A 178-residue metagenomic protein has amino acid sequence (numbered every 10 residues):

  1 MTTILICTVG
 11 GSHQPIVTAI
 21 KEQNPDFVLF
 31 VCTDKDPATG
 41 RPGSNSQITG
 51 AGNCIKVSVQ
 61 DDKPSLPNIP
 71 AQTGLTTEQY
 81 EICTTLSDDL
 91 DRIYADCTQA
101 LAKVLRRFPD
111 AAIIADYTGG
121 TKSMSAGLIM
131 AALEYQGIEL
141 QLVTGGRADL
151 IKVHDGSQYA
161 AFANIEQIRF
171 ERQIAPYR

Functional and structural regions predicted by a protein language model:
M1-A112, S123-R178: Long, low-complexity, Lys/Arg-enriched
A115: Conformationally flexible catalytic loops at phosphate/diphosphate-handling active centers
T118-G120: Glycine-rich beta-strand-to-loop/alpha-helix junction loops that act as flexible
